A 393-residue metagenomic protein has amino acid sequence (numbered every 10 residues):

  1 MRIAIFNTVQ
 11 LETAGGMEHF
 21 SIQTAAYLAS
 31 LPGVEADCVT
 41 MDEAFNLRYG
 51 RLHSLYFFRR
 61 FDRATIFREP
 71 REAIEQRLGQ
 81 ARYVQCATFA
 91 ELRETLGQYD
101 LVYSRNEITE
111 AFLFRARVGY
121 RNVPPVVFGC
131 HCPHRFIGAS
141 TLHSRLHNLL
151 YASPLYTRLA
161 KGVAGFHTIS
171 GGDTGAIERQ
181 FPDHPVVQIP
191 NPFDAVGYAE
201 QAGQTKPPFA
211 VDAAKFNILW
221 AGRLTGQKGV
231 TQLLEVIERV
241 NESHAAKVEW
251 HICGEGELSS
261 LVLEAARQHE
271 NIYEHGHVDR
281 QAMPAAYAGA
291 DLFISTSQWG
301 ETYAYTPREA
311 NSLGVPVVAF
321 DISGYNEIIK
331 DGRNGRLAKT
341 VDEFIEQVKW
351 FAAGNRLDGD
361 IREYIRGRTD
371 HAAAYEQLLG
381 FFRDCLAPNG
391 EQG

Functional and structural regions predicted by a protein language model:
H19-Q23, F216, R223-R239, E257-S260: A conserved mid-protein helix/loop that constitutes part of the nucleotide-sugar donor-binding site
R93, H134, H147-F166: Membrane-proximal helix-turn-helix segments that form the acceptor-binding/catalytic region of lipid-linked
S104-E110, C130: Short His-centered aromatic/hydrophobic patch
G172, P192: Carbohydrate-associated surface elements
L261-V278: Nucleotide-activated donor-binding/catalytic signature segment of Leloir-type glycosyltransferases, i.e., the conserved
H277-V278, A286-A290: Short alpha-helical donor nucleotide-sugar binding micro-motif in glycosyltransferases
P316-A319: Short hydrophobic beta-strand element within catalytic cores of glycosyltransferases and related nucleotide-activated
D331-D342, K349-N355: Conserved acidic donor-binding segment of nucleotide-sugar-dependent glycosyltransferases
